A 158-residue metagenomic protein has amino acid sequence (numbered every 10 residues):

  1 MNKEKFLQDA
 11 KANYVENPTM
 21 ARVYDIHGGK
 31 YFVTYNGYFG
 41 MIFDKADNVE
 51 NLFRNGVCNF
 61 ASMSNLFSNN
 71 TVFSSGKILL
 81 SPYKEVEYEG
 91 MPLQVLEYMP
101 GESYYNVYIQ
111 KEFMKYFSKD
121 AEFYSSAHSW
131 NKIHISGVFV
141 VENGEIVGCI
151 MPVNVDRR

Functional and structural regions predicted by a protein language model:
M1-R158: DNA polymerase processivity clamps
